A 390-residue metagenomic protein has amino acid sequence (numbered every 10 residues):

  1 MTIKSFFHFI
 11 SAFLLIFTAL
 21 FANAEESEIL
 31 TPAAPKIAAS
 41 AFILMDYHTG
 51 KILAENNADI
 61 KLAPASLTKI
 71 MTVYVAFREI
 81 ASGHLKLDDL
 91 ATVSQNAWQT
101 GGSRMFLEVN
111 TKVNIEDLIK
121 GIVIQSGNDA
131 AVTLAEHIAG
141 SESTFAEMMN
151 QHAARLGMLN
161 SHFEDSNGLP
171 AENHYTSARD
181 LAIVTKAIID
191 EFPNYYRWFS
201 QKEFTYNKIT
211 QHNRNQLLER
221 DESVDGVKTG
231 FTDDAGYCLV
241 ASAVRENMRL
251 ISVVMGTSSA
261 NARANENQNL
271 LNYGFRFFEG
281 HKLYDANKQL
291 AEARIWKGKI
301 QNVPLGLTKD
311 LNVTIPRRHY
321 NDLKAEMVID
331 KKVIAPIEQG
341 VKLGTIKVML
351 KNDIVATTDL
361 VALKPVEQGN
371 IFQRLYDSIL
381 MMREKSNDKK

Functional and structural regions predicted by a protein language model:
M1-I10: Bacterial N-terminal signal peptides that target proteins for export
F9-A19: Bacterial N-terminal signal peptides
L15, A33-P35, E55, A243 (+2 more regions): Sterically constrained small-residue positions within well-ordered secondary structures of folded domains
L20-S27, V361: Bacterial Sec-dependent signal peptides at the C-terminal "C-region" and cleavage site
A24-A182, K186-F192, E203-N207: Active-site-adjacent loops and short helices of periplasmic peptidoglycan-processing enzymes
M158-H162, P170-Y175, R179-K390: Domain-terminus/edge residues, biased toward the C-terminal soluble/receptor-binding domains of extracytoplasmic
